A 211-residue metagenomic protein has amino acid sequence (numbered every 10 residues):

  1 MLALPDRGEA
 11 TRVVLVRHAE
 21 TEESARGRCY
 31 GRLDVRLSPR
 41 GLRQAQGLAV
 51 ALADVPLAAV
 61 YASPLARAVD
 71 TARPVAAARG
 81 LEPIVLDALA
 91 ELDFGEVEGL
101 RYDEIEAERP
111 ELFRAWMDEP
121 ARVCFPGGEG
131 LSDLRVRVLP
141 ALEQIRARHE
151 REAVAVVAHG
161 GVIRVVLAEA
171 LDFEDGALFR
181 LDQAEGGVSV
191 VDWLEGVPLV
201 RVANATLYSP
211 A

Functional and structural regions predicted by a protein language model:
M1-G8, G47-F113: Phosphate-coordination/substrate-recognition cap region in phosphate-metabolizing enzymes
M1-R12, G95-E104, A147-E152, A168-A211: Acidic, low-complexity terminal tails and accessory targeting/binding regions of phosphate-metabolizing enzymes
H18, H159: Short, conserved phosphate/pyrophosphate- and ester-handling motifs at nucleotide-, phospho-/glycolipid
E20-V75, C124-L139: Loop-to-helix element that buttresses phosphate recognition and phosphoryl-transfer chemistry
T21, V162-I163: Short active-site segment of divalent metal-dependent hydrolases/proteases that encodes the spacing between
P74, V165-E169: Active-site signature of alpha/beta-hydrolase-fold catalytic machinery across serine- and Asp/Cys-nucleophile hydrolases
R79-L139, R180, D192, L199-V202: Phosphate-handling substructures
